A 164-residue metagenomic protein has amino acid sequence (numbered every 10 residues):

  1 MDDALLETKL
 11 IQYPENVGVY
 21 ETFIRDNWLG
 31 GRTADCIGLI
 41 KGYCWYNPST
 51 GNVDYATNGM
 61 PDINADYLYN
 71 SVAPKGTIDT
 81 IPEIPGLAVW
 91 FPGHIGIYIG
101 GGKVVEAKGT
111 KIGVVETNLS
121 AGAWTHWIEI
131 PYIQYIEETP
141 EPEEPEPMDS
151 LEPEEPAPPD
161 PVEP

Functional and structural regions predicted by a protein language model:
M1-N52, P92-H94, V105-A107: N-terminal capping segments
S49-E83, P92-P159: Aromatic- and glycine-rich peptidoglycan recognition patches
P85-L87: Loop/turn positions that initiate beta-strands
P161-P164: Long, low-complexity repeat tracts used as extracellular stalks/passenger repeats and O-glycosylation platforms
